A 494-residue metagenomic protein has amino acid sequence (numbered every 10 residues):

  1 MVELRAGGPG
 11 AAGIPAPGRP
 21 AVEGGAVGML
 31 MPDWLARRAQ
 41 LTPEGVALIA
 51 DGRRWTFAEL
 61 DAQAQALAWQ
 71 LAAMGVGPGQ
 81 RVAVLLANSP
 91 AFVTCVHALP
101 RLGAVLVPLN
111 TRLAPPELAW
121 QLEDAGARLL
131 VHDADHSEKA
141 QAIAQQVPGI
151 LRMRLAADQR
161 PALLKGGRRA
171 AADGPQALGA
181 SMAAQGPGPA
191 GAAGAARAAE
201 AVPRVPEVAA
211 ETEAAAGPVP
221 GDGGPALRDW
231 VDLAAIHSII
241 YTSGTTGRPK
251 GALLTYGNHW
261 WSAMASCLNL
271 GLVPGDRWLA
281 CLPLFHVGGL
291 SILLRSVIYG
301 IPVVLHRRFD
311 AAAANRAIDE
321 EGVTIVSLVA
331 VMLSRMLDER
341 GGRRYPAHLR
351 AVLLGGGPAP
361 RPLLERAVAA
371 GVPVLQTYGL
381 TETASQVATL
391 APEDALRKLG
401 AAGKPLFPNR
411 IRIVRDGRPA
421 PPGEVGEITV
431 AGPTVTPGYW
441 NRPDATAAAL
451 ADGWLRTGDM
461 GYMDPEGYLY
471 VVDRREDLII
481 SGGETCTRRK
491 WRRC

Functional and structural regions predicted by a protein language model:
R5, W69, A73-M74, R101-V219: Structural core segment of the AMP-binding/adenylate-forming
E23, V27-P32, A36, E44-S89 (+3 more regions): Conserved AMP-binding/adenylate-forming core of the ANL superfamily
G28, P43-E44, D173-G179, G186 (+6 more regions): Conserved pre-ATP/AMP-binding loop-to-beta segment of ANL
T56-A58, W230, H237-W261: Conserved AMP-binding A3 loop
D61-A66, L233, A252-V273, C281-F285 (+2 more regions): Conserved structural elements of the adenylate-forming
W69, L113, L130-H132, G432 (+3 more regions): AMP-binding/adenylate-forming catalytic core of the ANL superfamily
W260-R277, F285-I325, E339: Conserved AMP-binding/adenylation subdomain of ANL enzymes
I298, E320-L328, L337-R397, R410 (+1 more regions): Gly/Ser/Thr-rich phosphate-binding loop
